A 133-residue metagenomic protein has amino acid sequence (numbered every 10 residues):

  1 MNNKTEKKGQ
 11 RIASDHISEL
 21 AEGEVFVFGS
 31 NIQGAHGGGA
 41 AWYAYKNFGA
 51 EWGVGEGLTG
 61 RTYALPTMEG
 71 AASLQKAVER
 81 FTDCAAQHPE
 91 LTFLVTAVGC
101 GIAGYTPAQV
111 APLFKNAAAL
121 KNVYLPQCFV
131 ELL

Functional and structural regions predicted by a protein language model:
M1-L133: Macrodomain-like recognition of ADP-ribose-binding/processing modules
